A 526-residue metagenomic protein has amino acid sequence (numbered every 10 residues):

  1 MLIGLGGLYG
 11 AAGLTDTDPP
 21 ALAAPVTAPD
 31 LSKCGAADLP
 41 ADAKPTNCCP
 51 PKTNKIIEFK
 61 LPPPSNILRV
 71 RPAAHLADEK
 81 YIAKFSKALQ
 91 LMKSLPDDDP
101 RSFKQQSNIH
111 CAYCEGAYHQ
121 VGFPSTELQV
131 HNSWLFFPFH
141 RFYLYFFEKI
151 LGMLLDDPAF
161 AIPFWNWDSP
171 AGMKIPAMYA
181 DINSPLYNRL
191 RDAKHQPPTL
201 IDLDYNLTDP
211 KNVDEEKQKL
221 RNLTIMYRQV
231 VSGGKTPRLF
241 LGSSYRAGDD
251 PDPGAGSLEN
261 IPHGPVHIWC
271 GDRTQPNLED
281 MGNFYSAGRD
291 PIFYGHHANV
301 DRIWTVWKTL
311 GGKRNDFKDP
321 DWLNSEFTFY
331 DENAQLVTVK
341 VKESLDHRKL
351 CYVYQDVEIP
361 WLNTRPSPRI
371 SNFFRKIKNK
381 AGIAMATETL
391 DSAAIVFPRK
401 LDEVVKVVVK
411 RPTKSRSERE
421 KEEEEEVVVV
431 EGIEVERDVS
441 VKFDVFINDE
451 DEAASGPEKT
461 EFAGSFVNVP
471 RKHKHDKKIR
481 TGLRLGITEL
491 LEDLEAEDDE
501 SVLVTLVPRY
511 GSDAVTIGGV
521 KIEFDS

Functional and structural regions predicted by a protein language model:
L2-S526: C-terminal accessory segments of proteins
